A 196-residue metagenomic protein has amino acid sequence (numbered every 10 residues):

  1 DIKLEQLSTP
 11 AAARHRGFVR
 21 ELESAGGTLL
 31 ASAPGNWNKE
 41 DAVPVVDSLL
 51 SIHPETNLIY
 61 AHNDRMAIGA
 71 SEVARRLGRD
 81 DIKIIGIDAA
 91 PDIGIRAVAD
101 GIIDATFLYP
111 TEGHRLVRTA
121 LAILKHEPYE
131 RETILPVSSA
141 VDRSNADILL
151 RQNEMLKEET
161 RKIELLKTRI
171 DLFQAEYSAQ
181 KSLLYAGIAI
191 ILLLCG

Functional and structural regions predicted by a protein language model:
D1, V19-E40, V137: Short beta-strand elements in bilobed, periplasmic/extracellular small-molecule ligand-binding domains
D1-E21: Extracytoplasmic ligand-binding site segments that recognize negatively charged/polar headgroups
D1-K3, S32, A97-T111: Short beta-strand elements at the ligand-binding edges of bilobed clamshell
Q6-P10, S51, A99, A122-P128 (+1 more regions): Soluble extramembrane regions of membrane proteins in the secretory/endomembrane system
A12-R14, D41-V43, A67, A90-G94 (+1 more regions): Hydrophobic alpha-helical segments within soluble ligand-binding/sensing domains
F18, G35-R96: Hydrophobic alpha-helical
E21, G113-I191: Hinge/cleft segment of the Venus flytrap/periplasmic-binding protein
L193-G196: Juxtamembrane interface at the cytosolic side of transmembrane helices
